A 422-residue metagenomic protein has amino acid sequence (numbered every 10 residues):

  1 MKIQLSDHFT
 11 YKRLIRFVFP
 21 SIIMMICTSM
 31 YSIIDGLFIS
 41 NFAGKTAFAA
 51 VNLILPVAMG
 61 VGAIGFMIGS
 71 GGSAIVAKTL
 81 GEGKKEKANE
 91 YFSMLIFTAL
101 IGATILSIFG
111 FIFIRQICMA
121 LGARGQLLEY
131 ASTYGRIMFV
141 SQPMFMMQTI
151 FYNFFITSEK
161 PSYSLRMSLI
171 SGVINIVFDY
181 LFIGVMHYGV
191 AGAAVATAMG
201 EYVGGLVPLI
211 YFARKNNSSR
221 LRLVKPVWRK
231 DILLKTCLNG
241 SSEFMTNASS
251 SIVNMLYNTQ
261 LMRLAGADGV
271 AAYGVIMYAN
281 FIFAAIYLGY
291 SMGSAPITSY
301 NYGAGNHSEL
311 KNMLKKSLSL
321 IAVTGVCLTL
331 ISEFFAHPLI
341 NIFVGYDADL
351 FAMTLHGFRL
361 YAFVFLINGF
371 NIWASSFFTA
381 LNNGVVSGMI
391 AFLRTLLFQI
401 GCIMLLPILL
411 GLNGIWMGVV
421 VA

Functional and structural regions predicted by a protein language model:
M1-V18, V76-S141, V185-G240, T298-V364 (+1 more regions): Short alpha-helical transmembrane segments in multi-pass integral membrane proteins
S6-A43, P56-G71, I75, T79 (+5 more regions): N-terminal transmembrane alpha-helices
R16-D35, I137, Q148, S171 (+5 more regions): Transmembrane helical elements of multi-pass membrane transporters/channels
F19, I23, I54-V57, F97 (+15 more regions): Hydrophobic residues within alpha-helical transmembrane segments of multi-pass solute transporters/permease subunits
I22, I26, M30, I34 (+18 more regions): Generic alpha-helical transmembrane segments of integral inner-membrane proteins, especially permease/transport modules
M30-F48, C118-G125, L181-Y188, F244 (+4 more regions): Helix-terminus/linker motif at the lipid-water interface of multi-pass membrane proteins
F48-I108, F145-S164, A272-A336, N368-I390: Small-residue-rich hydrophobic transmembrane alpha-helices
G69, I137-I156, S164-G172, A193-L206 (+5 more regions): Short runs within selected transmembrane alpha-helices of multi-pass transporters and secretion channels
